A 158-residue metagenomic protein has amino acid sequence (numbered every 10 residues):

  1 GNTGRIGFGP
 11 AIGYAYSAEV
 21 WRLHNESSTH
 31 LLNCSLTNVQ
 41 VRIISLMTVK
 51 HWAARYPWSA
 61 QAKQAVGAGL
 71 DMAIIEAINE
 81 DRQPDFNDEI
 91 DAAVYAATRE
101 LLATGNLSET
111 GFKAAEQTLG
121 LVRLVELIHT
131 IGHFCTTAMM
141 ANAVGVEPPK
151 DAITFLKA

Functional and structural regions predicted by a protein language model:
G1-V39, L156-A158: Secretory/endomembrane lumenal or extracellular ectodomains immediately following the signal peptide
N2-G4, E19-N25, I43-A60, V125-V144: N-terminal hydrophobic signal/anchor transmembrane helix of membrane proteins
W21-C34, A77, S108-T118: Short amphipathic alpha-helical segments and their helix-coil junctions
T37-N38, G69-I74, S108, G120-L121: Helix N-cap / loop-to-helix initiation motif
R55-D81: Helix-adjacent hinge/juxtasegments
Q64-A73, A141-A158: C-terminal end-helix/capping segment
E80-D88: Acidic/His metal-coordination segments adjacent to aromatic residues that form catalytic metal sites in metalloenzymes
I90-I128: Acidic/histidine-rich alpha-helical segments that form the ligand environment of transition-metal centers
